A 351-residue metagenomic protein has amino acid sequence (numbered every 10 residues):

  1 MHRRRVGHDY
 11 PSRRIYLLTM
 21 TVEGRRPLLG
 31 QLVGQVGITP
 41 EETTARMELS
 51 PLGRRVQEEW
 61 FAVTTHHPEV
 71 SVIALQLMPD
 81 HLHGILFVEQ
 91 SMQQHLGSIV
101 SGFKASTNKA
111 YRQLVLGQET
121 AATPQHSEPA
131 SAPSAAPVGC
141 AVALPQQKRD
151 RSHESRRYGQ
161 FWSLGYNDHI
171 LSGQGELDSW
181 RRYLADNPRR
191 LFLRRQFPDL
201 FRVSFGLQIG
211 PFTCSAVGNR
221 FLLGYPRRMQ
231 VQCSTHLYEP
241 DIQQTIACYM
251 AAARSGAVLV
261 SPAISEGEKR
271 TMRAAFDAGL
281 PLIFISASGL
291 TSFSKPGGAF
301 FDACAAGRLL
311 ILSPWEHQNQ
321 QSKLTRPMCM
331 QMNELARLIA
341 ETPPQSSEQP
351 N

Functional and structural regions predicted by a protein language model:
M1-S204: Short catalytic/metal-binding and nucleic-acid-binding patches
V203-N351: Glycine-biased, small-residue-rich flexible motifs in mid-sequence functional cores and linkers
